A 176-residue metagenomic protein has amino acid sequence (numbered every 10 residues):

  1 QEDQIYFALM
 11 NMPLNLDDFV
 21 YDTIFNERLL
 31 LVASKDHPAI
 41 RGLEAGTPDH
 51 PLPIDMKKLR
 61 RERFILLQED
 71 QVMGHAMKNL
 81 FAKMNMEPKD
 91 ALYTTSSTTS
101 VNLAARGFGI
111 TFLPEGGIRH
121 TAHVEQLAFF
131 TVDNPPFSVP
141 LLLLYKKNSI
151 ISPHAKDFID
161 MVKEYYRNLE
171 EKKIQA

Functional and structural regions predicted by a protein language model:
Q1-I5, M10-N11, D70-A128: Hydrophobic hinge/microswitch elements
Q1-K35, I40-L43, A105-F108, A128-F130: Short beta-strand-centered segments that line the small-molecule binding cleft or hinge of alpha/beta clamshell
V20-T23, A45-P48, M56-K57, A82 (+2 more regions): Short secondary-structure boundary/capping segments
D22, K57, V101-N102, K156: Alpha-helical segments flanking ligand/cofactor-binding loops in enzyme cores
R41, T47-M56, R60-M84, I151-A155 (+2 more regions): Secondary-structure junction motif
L127-K172: A late-sequence structural motif
